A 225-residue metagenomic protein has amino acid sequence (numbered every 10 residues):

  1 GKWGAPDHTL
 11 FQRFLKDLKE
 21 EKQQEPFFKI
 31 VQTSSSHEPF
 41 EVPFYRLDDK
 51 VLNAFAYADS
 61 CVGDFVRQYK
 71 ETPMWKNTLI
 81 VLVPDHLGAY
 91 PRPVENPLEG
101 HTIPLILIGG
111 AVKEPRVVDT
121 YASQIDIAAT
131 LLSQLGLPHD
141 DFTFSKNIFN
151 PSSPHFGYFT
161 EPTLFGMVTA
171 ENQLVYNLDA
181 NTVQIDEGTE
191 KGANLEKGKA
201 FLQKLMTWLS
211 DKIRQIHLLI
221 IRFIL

Functional and structural regions predicted by a protein language model:
G1-L225: Solvent-exposed soluble domains appended to multi-pass membrane proteins
